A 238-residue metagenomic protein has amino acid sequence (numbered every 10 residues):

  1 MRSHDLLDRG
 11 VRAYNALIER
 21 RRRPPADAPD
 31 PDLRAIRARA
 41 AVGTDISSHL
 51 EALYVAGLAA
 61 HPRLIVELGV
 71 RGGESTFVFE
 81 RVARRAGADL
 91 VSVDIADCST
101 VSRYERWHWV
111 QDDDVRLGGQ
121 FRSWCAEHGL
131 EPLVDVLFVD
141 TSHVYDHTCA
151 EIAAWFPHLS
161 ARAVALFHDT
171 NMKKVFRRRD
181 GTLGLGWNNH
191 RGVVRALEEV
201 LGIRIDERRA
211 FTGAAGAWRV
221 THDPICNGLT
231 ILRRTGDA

Functional and structural regions predicted by a protein language model:
M1-F138, S142-A238: A short alpha-helical cap/connector motif
